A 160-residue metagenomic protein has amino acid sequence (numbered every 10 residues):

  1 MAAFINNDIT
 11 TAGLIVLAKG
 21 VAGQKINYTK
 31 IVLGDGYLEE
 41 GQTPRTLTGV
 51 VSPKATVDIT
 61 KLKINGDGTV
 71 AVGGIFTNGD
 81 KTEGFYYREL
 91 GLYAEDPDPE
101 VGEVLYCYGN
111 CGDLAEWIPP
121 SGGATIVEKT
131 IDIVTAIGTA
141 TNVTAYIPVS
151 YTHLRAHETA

Functional and structural regions predicted by a protein language model:
M1-V149: N-terminal assembly/attachment segments of tailed bacteriophage virion structural proteins
T152-T159: Conserved small/polar residues in nucleotide/adenosyl-binding loops
